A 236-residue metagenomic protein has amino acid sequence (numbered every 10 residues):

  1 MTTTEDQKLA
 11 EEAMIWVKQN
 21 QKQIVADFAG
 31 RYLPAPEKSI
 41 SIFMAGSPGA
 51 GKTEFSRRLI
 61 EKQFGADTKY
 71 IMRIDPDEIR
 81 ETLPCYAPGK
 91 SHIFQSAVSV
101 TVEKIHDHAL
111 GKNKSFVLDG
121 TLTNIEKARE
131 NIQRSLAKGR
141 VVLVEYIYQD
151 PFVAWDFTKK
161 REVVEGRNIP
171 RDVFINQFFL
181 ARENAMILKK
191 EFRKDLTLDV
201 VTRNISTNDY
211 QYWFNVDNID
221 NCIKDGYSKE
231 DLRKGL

Functional and structural regions predicted by a protein language model:
M1-L236: Glycine-rich phosphate-binding loop of ATP-dependent small-molecule kinases
